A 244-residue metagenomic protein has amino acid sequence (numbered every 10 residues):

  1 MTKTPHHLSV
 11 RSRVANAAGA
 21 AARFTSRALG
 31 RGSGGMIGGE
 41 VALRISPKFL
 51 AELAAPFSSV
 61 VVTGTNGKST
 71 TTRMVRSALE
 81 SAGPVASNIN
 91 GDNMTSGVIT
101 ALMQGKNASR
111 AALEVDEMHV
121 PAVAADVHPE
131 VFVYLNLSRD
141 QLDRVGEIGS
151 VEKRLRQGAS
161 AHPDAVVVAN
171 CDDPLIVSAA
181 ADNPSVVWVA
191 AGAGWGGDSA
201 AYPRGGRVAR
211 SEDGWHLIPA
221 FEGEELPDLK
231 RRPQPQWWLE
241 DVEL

Functional and structural regions predicted by a protein language model:
T2-S211, F221, E225, L229: Phosphate-binding loop of NTP-binding sites
G214: Gly/Thr-rich phosphate-binding beta-strand-loop-beta motif of the actin/hexokinase/Hsp70
G223-L244: Long, charge-rich boundary regions
